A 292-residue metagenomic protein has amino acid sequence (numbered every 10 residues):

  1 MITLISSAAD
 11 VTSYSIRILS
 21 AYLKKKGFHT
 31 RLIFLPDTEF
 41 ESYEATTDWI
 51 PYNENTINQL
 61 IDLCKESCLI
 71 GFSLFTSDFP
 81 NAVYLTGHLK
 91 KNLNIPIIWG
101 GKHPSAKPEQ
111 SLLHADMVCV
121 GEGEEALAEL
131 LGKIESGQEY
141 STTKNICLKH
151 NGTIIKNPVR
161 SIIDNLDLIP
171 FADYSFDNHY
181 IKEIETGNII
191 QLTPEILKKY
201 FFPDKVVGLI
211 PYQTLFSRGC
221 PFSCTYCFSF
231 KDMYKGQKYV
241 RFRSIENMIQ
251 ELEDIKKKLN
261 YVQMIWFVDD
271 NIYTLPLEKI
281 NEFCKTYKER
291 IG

Functional and structural regions predicted by a protein language model:
I2, A8, Y22, H29-N165: Glycine-rich beta-alpha loop elements in corrinoid/cobalamin-binding modules across cobalamin-dependent enzymes
I2, K25, F34, E39 (+5 more regions): Conserved C-terminal portion of the radical SAM core fold that forms the substrate/S-adenosylmethionine-binding
T3-S6, F34, G71-S73, W99 (+3 more regions): Short beta-strand segments
V11-R17: Short N-terminal binding/cap micro-motifs at the start of the first secondary-structure element
S13, G121, R160-I163, S217 (+1 more regions): Short, solvent-exposed loop/helix junctions and linker helices that flank or host conserved functional motifs
S15, N81-L85, G123, S244 (+1 more regions): Residues at alpha-helix caps and immediate loop-helix transition turns in enzyme cores, especially N- and C-cap
S20, L60, A82-G87, Y212 (+2 more regions): Generic structural signal for well-ordered alpha-helices, preferentially at hydrophobic/aromatic core positions
D167, Y174-G292: Radical SAM [4Fe-4S] cluster-binding motif and immediate context
